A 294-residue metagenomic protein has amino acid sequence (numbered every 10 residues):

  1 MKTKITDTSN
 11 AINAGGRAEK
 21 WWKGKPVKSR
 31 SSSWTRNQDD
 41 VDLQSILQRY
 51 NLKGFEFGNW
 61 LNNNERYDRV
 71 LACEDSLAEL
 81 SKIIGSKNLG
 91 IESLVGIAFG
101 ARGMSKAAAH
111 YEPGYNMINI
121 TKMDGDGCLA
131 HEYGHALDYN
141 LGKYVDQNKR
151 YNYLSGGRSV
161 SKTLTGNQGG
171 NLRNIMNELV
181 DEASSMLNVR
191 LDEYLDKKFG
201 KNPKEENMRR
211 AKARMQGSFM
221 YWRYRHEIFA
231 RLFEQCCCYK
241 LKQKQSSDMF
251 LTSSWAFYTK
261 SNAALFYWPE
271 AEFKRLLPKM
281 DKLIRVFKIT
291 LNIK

Functional and structural regions predicted by a protein language model:
K2-R69, S86-K294: Active-site-flanking segments in enzyme catalytic domains
